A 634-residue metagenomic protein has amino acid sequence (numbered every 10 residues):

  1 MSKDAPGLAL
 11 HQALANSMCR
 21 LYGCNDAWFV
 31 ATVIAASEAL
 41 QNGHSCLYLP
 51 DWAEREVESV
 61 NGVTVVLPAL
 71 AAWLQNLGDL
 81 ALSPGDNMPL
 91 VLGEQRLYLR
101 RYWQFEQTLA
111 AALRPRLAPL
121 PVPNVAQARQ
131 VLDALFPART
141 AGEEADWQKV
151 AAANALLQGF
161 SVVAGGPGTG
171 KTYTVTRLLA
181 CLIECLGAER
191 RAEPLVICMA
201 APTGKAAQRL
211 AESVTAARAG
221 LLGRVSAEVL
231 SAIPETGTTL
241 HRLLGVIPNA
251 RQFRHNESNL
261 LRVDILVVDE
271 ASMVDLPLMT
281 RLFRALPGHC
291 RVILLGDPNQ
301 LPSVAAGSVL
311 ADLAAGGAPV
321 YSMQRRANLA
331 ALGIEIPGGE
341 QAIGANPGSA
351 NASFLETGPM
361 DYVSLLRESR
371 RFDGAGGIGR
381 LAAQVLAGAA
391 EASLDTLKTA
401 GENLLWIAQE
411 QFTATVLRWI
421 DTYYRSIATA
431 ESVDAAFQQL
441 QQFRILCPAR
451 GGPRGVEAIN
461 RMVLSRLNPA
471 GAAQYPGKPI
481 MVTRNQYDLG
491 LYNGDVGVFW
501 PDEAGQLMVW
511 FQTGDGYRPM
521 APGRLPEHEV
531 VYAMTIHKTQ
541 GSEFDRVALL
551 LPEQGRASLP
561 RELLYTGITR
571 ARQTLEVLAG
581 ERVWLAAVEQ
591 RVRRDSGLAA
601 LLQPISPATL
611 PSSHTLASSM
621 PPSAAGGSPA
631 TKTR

Functional and structural regions predicted by a protein language model:
M1-V65: Intrinsically disordered, low-complexity N-terminal extensions of AAA+/P-loop NTPases that precede the structured
W52, L109, T203, T239 (+8 more regions): Residue-level signature of catalytic and energy-coupling elements of molecular machines, predominantly ATP/GTP-dependent
G62-Q127: Interdomain "pre-motor" coupling segment immediately N-terminal to P-loop NTPase/helicase cores
Q130-F160: Conserved pre-motif I regulatory segment
V150-A152, Q158-D395: ASCE P-loop NTPase helicase motor core
P194-L195, V263, G288-R291, P359-V363 (+4 more regions): Short glycine-/polar-rich loops that comprise or flank the Walker A/P-loop and associated switch/sensor motifs
N299-I480, Q486-L489, S618, P622 (+1 more regions): Conserved helicase motor core of P-loop NTPases
D495-P611, L616, P621-P622, K632-R634: C-terminal accessory regions
